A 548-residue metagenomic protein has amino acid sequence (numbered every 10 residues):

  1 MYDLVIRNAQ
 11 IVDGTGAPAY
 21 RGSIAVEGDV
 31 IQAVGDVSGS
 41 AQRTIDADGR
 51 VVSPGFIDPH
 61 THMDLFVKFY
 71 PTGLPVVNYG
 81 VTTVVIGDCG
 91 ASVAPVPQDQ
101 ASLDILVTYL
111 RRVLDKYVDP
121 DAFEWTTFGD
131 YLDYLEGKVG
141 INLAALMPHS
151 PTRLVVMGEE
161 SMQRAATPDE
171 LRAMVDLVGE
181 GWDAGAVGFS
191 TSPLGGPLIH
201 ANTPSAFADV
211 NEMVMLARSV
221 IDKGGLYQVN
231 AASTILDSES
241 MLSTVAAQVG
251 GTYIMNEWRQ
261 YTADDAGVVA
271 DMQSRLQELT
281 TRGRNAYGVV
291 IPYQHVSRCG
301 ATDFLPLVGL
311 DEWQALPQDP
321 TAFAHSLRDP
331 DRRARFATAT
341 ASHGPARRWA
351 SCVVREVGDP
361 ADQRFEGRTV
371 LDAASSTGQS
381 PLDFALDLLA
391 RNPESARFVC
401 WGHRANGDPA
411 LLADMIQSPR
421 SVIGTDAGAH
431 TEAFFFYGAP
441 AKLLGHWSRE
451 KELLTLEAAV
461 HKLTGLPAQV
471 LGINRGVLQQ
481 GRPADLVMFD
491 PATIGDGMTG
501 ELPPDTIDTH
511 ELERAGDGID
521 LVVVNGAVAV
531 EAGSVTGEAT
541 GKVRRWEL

Functional and structural regions predicted by a protein language model:
M1-D3, Q10-G55, Y70: Histidine-rich, glycine-flanked metal-binding segment
V5, Q42-D46, F56, A145 (+2 more regions): Conserved beta-strand scaffold positions in the cores of enzyme catalytic domains, especially in NTP/NDP-utilizing
A9, I24, D29, G49 (+12 more regions): Divalent metal-coordination and catalytic microenvironments
V12-S23, R397-N406, L412, L454-V460 (+1 more regions): Acidic, glycine-enriched loop/beta-strand segments at the rims of small-molecule binding/catalytic pockets
V51-P75: Di-metal (Zn2+ and/or Mg2+/Mn2+) metal-binding site signature of metallo-dependent hydrolases with the MBL/beta-CASP
F69-G188, I221-D222: Divalent-metal coordination cores built from histidine and acidic residues
Y131, L135, V139-G140, A145-E159 (+5 more regions): Active-site neighborhoods of metal-dependent hydrolases
F323, D329, A410-R420, D426 (+2 more regions): C-terminal cap of metal-dependent C-N hydrolases
